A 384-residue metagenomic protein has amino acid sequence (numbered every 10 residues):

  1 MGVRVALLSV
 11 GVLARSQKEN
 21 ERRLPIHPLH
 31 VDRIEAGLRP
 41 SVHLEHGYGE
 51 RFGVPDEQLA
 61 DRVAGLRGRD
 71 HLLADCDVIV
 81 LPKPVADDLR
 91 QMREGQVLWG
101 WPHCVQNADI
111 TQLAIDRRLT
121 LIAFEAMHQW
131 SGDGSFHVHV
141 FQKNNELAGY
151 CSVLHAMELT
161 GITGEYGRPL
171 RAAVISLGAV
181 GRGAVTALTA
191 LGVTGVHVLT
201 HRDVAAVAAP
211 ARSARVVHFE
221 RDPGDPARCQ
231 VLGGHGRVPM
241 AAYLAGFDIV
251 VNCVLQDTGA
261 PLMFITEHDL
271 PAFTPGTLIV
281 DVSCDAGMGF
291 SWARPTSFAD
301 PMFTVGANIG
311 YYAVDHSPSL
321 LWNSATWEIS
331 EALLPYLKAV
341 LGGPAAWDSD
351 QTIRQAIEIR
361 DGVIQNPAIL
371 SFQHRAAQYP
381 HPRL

Functional and structural regions predicted by a protein language model:
G2, A6-L113: An N-terminal-biased, well-structured beta-alpha scaffold segment characteristic of Rossmann-like dinucleotide-binding
G2-S9, L13-R15, D87-R171, V314-H316: Glycine/serine-rich phosphate-binding loop and adjoining beta1-alpha1 elements at the start of nucleotide-handling
A14-R51, H155-I249: Glycine-rich phosphate/diphosphate-binding loop of Rossmann-like nucleotide-binding domains
R39-P40, R93-V97, D116-L119, V193 (+2 more regions): A short helix->loop->beta-strand "cap" motif at the edges of active sites that frequently abuts
K83-P84, P102-H103, V254-T258, S283-C284 (+1 more regions): Short glycine-/small-residue-rich Rossmann-like dinucleotide-binding loops
E125-M127, S131-Y166, L278, S283-L384: Adenosine-phosphate binding glycine-rich loop
A205-A307: Rossmann-like adenosine-cofactor binding region
